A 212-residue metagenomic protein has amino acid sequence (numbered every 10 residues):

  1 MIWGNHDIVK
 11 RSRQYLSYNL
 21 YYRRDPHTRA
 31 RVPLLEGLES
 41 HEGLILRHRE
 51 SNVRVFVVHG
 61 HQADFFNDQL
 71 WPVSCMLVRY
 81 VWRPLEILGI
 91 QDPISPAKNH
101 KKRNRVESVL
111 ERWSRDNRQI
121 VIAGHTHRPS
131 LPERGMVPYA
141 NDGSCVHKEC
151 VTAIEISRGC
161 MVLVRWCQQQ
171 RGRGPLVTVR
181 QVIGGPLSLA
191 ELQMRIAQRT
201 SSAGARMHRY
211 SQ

Functional and structural regions predicted by a protein language model:
M1-Q212: Extended recognition/assembly regions associated with phosphoester-bond processing machinery
